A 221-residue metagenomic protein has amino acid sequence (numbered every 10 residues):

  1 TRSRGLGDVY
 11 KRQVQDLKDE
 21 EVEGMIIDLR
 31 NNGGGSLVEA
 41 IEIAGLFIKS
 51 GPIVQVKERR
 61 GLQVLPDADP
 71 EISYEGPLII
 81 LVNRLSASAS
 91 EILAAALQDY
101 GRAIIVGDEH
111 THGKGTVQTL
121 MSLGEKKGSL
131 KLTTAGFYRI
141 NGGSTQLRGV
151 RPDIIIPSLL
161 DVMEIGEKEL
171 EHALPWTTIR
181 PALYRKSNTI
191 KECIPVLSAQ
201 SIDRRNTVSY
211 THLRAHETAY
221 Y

Functional and structural regions predicted by a protein language model:
T1-Y10, H212-A215, A219-Y221: Single conserved hydrophobic/aromatic residue that forms the stacking wall/gate of nucleotide- or nucleobase-binding
R4-G124, G136: Cleft-lining beta-strand/loop regions that shape enzyme active-site pockets
V54, R60-L62, S129-L132, T145-L147: Short, well-ordered strand-loop elements centered on a beta-strand within folded domains, enriched for acidic residues
V54, V106, T133-A135, I155-P157 (+1 more regions): Residues in well-ordered beta-strands of folded domains
E75, Y100, K127-L132, R151 (+1 more regions): Active-site lining segments that contact anionic ligands and/or coordinate catalytic metals
G115-S122, G128-N141, R148-L159: Polar, glycine-rich mid-to-C-terminal structural blocks that act as macromolecule-binding/assembly scaffolds
T145-E217: Conserved functional hotspot residues or short segments at active or partner-binding sites across diverse domains
